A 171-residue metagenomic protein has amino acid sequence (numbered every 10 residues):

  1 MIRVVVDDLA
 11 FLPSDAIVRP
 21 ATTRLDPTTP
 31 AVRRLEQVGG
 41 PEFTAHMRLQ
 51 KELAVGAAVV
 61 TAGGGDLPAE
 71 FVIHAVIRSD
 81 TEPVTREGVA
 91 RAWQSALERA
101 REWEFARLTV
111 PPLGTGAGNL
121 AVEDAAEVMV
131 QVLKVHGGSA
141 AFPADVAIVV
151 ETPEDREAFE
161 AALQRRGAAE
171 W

Functional and structural regions predicted by a protein language model:
M1-W171: Macrodomain-like recognition of ADP-ribose-binding/processing modules
